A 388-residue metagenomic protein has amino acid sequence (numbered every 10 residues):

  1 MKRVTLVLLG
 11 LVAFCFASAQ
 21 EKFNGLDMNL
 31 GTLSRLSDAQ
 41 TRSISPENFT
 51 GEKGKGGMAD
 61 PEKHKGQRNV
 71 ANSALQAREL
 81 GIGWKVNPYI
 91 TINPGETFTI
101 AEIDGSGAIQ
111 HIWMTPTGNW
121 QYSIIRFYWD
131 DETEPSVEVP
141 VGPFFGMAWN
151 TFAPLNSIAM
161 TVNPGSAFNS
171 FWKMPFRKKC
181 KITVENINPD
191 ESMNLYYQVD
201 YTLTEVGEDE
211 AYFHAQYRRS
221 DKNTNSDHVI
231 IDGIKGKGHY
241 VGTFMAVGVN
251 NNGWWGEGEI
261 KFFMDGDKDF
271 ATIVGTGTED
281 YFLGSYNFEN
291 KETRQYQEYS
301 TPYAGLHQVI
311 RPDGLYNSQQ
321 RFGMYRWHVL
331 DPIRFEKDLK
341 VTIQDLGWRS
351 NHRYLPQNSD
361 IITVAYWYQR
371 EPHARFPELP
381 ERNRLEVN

Functional and structural regions predicted by a protein language model:
M1-E21: Bacterial Sec-dependent N-terminal signal peptides
Q20-N388: Beta-strand-centric surfaces of beta-sandwich/beta-rich domains
